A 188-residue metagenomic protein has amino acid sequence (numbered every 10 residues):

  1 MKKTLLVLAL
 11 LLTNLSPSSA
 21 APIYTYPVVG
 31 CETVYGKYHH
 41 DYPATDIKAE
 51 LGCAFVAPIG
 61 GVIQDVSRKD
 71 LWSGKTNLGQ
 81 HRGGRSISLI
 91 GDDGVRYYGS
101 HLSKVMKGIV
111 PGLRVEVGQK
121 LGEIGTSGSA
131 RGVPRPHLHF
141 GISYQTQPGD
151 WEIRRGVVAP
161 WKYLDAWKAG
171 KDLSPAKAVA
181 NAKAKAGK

Functional and structural regions predicted by a protein language model:
T4-T13: Sec-dependent N-terminal signal peptides
S16-S86, D92, V117, T126 (+1 more regions): Surface-exposed, glycine-biased beta-strand/turn segments
H39-Y42, G91, H101, H137-H139: Histidine-centered active-site/metal-ligand motif
W72-L78, I124-H139, Q145: Active-site loop architecture of trypsin-fold serine endopeptidases
H81, S86-V110: Active-site region of chymotrypsin-like
K104-V133: Beta-rich strand-turn-strand
G141-G170: Short peripheral tails and domain-boundary helices/loops at the edges of structured domains
